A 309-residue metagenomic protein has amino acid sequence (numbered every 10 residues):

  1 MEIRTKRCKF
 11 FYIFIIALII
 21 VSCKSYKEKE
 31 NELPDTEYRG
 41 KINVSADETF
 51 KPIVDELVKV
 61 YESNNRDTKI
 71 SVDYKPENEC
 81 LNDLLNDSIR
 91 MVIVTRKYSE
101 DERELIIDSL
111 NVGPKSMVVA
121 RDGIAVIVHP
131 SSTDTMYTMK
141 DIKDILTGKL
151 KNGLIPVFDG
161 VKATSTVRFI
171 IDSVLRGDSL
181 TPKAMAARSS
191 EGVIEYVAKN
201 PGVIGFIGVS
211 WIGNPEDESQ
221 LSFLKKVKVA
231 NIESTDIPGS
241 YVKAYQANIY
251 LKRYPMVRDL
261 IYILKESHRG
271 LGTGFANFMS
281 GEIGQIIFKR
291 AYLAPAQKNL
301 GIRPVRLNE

Functional and structural regions predicted by a protein language model:
M1-V21: Sec-dependent bacterial lipoprotein signal peptides
C23-N65, M117-A120, I127-E309: Exported/periplasmic ABC-transporter solute-binding proteins
S45, D73-K75: Structural motif
K69-V72, V229: Generic structural signal for residues in well-ordered beta-strands
N78-S109: Pocket-flanking alpha-helical
N111-K115: Periplasmic N-terminal soluble interaction domains immediately after the signal peptide in Gram-negative
